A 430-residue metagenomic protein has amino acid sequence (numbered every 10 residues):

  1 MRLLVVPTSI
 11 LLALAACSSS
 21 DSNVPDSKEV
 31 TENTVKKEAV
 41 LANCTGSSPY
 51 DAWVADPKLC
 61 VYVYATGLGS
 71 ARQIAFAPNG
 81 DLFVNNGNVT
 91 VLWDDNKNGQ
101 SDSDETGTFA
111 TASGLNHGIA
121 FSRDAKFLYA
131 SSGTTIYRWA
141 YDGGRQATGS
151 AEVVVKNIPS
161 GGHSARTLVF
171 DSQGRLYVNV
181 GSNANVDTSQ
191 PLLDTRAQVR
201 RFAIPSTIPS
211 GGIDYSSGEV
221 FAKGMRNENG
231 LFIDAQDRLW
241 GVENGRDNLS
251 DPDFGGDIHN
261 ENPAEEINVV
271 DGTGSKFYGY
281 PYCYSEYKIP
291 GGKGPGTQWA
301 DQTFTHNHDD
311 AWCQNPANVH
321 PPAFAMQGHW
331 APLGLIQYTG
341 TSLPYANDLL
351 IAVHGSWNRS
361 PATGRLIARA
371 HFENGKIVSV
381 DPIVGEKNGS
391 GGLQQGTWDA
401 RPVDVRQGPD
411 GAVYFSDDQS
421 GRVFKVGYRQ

Functional and structural regions predicted by a protein language model:
S9-A39: Bacterial Sec-dependent N-terminal signal peptides
E29-V54, A165, N183-D187, D194-S216 (+5 more regions): Beta-propeller domain segments
G46-G69, D102-E105, V380-I383: A short helix->beta-strand "capping" segment at the edge of beta-propeller domains
G67-N79, T111-F127, S131, I158-L176 (+4 more regions): Beta-rich, blade/repeat-based domains predominating in secreted/periplasmic proteins but also intracellular
F83-N85, A130, Y177-N179, W240-E243 (+2 more regions): Residue position within the beta-strands of beta-propeller blades
N96-S103, R145-Q146: Acidic, glycine-anchored loop motifs typical of Ca2+
T106, L115-N116, T134-S172, S182-A184 (+1 more regions): Asp-box/WD-like beta-propeller blade repeats and closely related beta-sheet repeat scaffolds
R406-Q430: Blade-level signature of beta-propeller repeat domains, shared across WD40, Kelch, NHL, RCC1 and BNR/Asp-box propellers
